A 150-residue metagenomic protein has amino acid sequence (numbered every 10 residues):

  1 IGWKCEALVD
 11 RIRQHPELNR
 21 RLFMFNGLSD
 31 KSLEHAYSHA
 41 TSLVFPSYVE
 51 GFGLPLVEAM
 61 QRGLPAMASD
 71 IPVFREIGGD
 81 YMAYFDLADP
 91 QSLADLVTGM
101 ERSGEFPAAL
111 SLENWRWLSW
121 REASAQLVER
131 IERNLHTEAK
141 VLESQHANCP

Functional and structural regions predicted by a protein language model:
E6-E34: Nucleotide-activated donor-binding/catalytic signature segment of Leloir-type glycosyltransferases, i.e., the conserved
I12, V97-E101, L127, I131: Hydrophobic "lid"/C-terminal helical patch of Rossmann-like NAD(P)-dependent dehydrogenase/epimerase domains
L28, S69, A88, W115-L118 (+1 more regions): Residue-level signal for the nucleotide or nucleotide-sugar donor/cofactor binding architecture
E34, V57-Q61, P65, P72-E76: Short alpha-helical segment that forms part of, or immediately flanks, the ligand-binding pocket in carbohydrate-active
H35-L54, L64-P65: Acidic donor-binding loop of glycosyltransferase active sites
A83-Q91, D95-G104: Conserved acidic donor-binding segment of nucleotide-sugar-dependent glycosyltransferases
E105-E143: A charged, aromatic-enriched C-terminal amphipathic alpha-helix characteristic of glycosyltransferases across folds
